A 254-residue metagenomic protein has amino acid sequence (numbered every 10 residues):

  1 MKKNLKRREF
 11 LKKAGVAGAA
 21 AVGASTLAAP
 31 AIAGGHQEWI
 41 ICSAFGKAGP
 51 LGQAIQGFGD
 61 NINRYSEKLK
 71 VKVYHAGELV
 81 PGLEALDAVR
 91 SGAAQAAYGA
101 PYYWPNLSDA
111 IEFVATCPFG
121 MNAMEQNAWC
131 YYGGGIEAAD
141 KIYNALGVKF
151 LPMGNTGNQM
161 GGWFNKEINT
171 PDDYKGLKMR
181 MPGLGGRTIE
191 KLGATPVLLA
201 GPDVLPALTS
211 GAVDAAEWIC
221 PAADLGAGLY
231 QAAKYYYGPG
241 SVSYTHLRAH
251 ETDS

Functional and structural regions predicted by a protein language model:
K2-S25, P30-Q126, I136-S254: N-terminal secretory/targeting leader peptides
